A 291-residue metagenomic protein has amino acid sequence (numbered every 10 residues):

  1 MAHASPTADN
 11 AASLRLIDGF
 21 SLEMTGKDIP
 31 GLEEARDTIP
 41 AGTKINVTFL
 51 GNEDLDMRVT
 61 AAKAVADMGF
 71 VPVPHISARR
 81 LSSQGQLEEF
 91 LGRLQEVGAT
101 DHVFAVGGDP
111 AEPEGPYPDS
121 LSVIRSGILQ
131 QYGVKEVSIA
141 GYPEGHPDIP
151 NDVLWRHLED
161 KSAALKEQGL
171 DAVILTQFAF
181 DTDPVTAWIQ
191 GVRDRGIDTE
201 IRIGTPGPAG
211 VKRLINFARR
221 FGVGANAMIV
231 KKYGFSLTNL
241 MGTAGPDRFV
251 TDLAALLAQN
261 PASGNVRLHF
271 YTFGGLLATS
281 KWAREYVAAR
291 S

Functional and structural regions predicted by a protein language model:
A2-L158, A163, G275: Active-site beta->alpha loop and helix N-cap motifs at the rims of alpha/beta catalytic domains
M24, L50, R79, P150 (+4 more regions): Glycine- and other small-residue-rich loops at beta-strand/loop junctions that grip anionic moieties
M24-D28, V106, D119-P143, D152 (+4 more regions): Active-site pocket-lining/capping segments in soluble small-molecule metabolic enzymes
A64-D67, L91-E96, I189-D198, R284-R290: Short, surface-exposed basic-aromatic patches at helix termini and helix-loop junctions that form
S82-G85, A111-D119, Q177-I189, V211 (+1 more regions): Active-site glycine- and acidic-residue-rich loops that bind and position anionic ligands or nucleotide-like cofactors
A99-P110, A164-F178, T205-G207, H269-G275: Glycine-rich phosphate-binding active-site loops on the catalytic face of alpha/beta enzymes
P150-E167, D171-R193: Hydrophobic, aromatic-enriched interface-forming segments
A258-L276: Substrate-binding cleft of secreted/luminal carbohydrate-active enzymes
